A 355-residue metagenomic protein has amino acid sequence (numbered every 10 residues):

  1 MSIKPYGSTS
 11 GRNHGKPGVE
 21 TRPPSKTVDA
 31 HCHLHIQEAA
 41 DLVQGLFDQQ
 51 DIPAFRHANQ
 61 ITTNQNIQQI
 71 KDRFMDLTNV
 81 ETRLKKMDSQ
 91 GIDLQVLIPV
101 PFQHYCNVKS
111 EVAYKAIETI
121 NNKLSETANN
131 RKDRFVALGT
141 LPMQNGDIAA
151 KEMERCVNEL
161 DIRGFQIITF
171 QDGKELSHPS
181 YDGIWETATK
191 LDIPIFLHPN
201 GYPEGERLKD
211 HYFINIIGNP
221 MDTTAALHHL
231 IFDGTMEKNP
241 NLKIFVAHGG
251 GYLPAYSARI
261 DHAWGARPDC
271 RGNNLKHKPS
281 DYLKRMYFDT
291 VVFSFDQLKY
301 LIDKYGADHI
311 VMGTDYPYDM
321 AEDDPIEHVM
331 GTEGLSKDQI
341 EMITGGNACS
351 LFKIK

Functional and structural regions predicted by a protein language model:
M1-K26, A30, Q37-L94, N122-N130 (+6 more regions): Mid-to-C-terminal alpha-helical segments outside catalytic/metal-binding sites
I3-S10, A128, K132-R134, E154-V311: Catalytic pocket-lining loop regions of alpha/beta-barrel enzymes, especially the amidohydrolase/enolase/GH5 lineages
P24, H33-L77, P203-M221, I260-L283: Active-site gating loops and adjacent loop-to-helix segments of metal-dependent hydrolytic enzymes
S89-P99, P203-E204: Short coil-to-beta-strand
F102-N129, D147-R155, E175-E186: Active-site loop-helix segments enriched in His/Asp/Glu that coordinate and activate a nucleophilic water at divalent
H104-C106, A149, P203-D210, M320-E322: Short acidic/His/Gly/Ser-rich catalytic and metal-binding motifs that mark active-site loops of diverse hydrolases
S110-Y114, I214, E327-M330: Short glycine-enriched, charge-decorated loop/helix-capping segments at active-site entrances that position
M143, P199-P203, Y316-Y318: Short glycine-enriched loops at secondary-structure junctions
